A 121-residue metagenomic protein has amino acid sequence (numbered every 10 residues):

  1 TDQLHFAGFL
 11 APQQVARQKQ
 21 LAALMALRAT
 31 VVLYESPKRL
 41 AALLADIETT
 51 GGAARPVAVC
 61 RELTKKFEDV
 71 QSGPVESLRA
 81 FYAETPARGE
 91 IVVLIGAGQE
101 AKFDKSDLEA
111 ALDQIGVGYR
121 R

Functional and structural regions predicted by a protein language model:
T1-L27: Class I SAM-dependent methyltransferase SAM-binding "motif I" and its flanking Rossmann-like core
G8-F9, V32-E35: Small/polar loops that bind or transfer phosphate-bearing groups
T30, P37-R121: A contiguous loop/helix-start segment that scaffolds small-molecule binding in enzyme catalytic cores
